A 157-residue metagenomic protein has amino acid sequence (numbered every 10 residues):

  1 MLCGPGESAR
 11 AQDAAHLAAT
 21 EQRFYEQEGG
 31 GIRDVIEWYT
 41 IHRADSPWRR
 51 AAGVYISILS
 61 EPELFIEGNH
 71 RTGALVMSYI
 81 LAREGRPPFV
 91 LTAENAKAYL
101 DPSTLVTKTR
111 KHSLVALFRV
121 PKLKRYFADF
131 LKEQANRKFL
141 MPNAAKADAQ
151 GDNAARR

Functional and structural regions predicted by a protein language model:
M1-R157: FIC/Doc superfamily catalytic core
